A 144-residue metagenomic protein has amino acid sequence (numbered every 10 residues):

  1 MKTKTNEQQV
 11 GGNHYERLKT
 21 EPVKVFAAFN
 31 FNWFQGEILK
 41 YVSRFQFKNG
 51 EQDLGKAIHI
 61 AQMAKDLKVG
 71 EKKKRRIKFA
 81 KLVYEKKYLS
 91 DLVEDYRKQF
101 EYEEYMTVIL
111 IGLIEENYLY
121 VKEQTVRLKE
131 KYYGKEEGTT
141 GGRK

Functional and structural regions predicted by a protein language model:
M1-K144: Intrinsically disordered, low-complexity regulatory regions that flank transcription factor DNA-binding cores
